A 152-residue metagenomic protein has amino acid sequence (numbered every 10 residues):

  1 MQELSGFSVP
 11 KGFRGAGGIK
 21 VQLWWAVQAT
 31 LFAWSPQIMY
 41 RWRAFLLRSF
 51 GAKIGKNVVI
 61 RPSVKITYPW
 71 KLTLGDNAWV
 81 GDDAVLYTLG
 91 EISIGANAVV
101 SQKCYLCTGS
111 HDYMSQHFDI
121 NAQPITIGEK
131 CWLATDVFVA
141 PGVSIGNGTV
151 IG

Functional and structural regions predicted by a protein language model:
M1-A52, K56, K130: Terminal amphipathic alpha-helical/low-complexity segments used for targeting or macromolecular assembly
K56, R61-P62, T67, G75-D76 (+11 more regions): Left-handed beta-helix
Y113-Q116: A short acidic, helix-capping loop that chelates divalent metal ions and anchors anionic groups
F118-I120: Extended, positively charged loop/linker patches that create polyanion-binding surfaces
